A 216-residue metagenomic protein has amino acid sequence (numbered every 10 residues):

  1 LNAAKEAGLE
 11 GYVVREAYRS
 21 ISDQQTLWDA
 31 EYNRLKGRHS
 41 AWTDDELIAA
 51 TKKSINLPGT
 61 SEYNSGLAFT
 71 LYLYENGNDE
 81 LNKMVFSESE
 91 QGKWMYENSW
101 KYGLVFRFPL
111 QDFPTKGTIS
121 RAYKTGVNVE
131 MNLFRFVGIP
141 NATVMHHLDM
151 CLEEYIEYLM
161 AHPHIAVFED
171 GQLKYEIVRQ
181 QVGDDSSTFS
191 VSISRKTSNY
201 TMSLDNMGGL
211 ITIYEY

Functional and structural regions predicted by a protein language model:
L1-E169, E176-Y216: Cell-envelope/glycan interface and biosynthesis
